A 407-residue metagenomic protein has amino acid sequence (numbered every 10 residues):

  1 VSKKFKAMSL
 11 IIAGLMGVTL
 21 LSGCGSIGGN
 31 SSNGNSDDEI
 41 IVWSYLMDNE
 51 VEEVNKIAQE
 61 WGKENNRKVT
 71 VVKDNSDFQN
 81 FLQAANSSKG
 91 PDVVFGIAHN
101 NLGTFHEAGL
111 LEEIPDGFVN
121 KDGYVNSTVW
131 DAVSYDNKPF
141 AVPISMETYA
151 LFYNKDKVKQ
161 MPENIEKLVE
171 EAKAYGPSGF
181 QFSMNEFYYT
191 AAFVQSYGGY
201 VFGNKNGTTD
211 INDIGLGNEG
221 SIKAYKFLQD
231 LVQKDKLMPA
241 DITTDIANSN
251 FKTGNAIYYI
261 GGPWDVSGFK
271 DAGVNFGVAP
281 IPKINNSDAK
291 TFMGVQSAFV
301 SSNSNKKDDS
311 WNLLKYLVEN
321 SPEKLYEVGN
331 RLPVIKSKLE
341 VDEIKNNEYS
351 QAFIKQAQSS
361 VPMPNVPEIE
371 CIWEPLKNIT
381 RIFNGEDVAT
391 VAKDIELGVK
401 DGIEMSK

Functional and structural regions predicted by a protein language model:
V1-I41, K400-K407: Short, low-complexity disordered leader/linker segments with a strong preference for bacterial N-terminal type II
D38-K56, P367: Extracytoplasmic "Venus flytrap"
E60, E64-V125, F140, D156-K159 (+4 more regions): Extracytoplasmic "Venus flytrap"/periplasmic binding protein-like
Q83, P91-D92, I97, K121-Y153 (+3 more regions): A structural signal for short loop-to-beta-strand junctions that line the ligand-binding cleft of periplasmic/secreted
I97-A150, Q160-M161, I165-V169, K173 (+2 more regions): Hinge/lid segment of periplasmic solute-binding proteins
D210-A240: Glycine-centered hinge/linker elements that transmit conformational signals in sensory and ligand-binding systems
D265-N275, I284-P375: C-terminal lobe and pocket-closing loops of periplasmic/extracytoplasmic Venus-flytrap solute-binding proteins
Q358-K407: Conserved C-terminal helix/tail region of periplasmic/extracytoplasmic solute-binding proteins
